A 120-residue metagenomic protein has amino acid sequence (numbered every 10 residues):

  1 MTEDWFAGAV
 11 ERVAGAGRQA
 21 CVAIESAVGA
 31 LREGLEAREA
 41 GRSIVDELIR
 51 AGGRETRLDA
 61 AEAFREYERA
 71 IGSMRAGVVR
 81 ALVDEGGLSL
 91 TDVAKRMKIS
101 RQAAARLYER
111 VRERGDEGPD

Functional and structural regions predicted by a protein language model:
M1-G52: General nucleic-acid-binding
A9, R54-E68: Short, Lys/Arg-enriched N-terminal segment that forms or immediately precedes the first helix of a structured domain
G17-A20, F64, I71: Amphipathic alpha-helical coiled-coil segments
A63-R65, M74-A76, L107: A short, structure-level motif marking secondary-structure boundaries and short turns
G72-G87: Short, amphipathic alpha-helical "recognition" segments used to contact nucleic acids or chromatin
V83, M97, Y108-G115: DNA major-groove recognition helix of helix-turn-helix
S89-I99, A104: Short alpha-helical "recognition helix" segments of helix-turn-helix
P119-D120: Intrinsically disordered, low-complexity basic tails/linkers immediately adjacent to helix-turn-helix/homeobox/MYB/SANT
